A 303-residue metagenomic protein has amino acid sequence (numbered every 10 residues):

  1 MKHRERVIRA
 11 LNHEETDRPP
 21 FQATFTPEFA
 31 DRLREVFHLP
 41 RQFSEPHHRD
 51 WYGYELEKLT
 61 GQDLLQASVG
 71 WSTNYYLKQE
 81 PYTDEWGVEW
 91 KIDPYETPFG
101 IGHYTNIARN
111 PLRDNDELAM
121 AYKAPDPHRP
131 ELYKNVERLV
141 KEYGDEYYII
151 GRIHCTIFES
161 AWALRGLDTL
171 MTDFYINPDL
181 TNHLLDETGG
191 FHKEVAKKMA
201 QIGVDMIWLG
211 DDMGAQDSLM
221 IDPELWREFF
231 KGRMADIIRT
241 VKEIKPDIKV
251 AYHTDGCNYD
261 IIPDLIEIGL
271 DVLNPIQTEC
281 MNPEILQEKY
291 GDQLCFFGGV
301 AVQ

Functional and structural regions predicted by a protein language model:
M1-P40, S44, T83, I92 (+2 more regions): Active-site loop segments of alpha/beta catalytic cores
P19, T60, N106, N110-R113 (+1 more regions): Aromatic-glycine hotspot motif
E28, Q66-V69, T105-A108: Cofactor-binding catalytic cores of oxidoreductases
R32-Y75: Segments that shape or occlude catalytic/ligand-binding pockets
A67-Q79, A124, C155-F158: Short, glycine/charge-rich beta-strand/loop segments that flank catalytic centers and engage negatively charged groups
D93-E117: Short, surface-exposed, low-complexity cationic segments
